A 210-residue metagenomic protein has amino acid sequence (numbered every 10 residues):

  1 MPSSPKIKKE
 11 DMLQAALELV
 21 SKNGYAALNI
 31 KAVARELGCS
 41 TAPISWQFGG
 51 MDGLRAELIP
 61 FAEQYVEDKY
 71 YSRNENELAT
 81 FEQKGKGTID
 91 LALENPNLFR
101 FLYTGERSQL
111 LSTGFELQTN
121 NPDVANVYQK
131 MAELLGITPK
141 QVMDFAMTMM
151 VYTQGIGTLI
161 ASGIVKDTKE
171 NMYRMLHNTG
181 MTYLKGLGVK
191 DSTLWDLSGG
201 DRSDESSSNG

Functional and structural regions predicted by a protein language model:
M1-N23, A27, K31-A32, E36 (+1 more regions): Basic, helix-initiating cap at the start of DNA-binding domains
M12-V20, A62, V66, T88 (+1 more regions): Short hydrophobic clusters on alpha-helical segments that form packing/core surfaces in small helical domains
V20, G53-A62, K69, L102 (+1 more regions): Alpha-helical DNA-contacting segments of helix-turn-helix folds
L37-F48: Short hydrophobic/aromatic patch on the recognition helix
E57, Y71-L98, P139, A146-M149: Hydrophobic alpha-helical connector segments
E67-Y70, Q109-G136, M143-T148, R174-G188: Amphipathic alpha-helical packing segments from all-alpha helical-bundle domains
D90, E94-L135, T158, V165 (+1 more regions): Short secondary-structure transition hinges
K140-S162, Y173-T182, L197-E205, N209-G210: Hydrophobic alpha-helical segments that form the core of small-molecule binding pockets and/or dimer interfaces
